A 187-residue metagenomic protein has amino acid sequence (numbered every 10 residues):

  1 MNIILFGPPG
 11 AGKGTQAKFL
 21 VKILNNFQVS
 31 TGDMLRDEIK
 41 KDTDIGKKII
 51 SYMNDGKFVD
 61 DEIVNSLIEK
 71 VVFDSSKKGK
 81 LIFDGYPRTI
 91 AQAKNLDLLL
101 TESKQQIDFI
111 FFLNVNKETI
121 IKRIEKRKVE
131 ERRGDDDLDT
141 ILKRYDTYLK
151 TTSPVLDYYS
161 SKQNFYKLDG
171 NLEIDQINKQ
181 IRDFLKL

Functional and structural regions predicted by a protein language model:
M1-L187: Glycine-rich phosphate-binding loop of ATP-dependent small-molecule kinases
